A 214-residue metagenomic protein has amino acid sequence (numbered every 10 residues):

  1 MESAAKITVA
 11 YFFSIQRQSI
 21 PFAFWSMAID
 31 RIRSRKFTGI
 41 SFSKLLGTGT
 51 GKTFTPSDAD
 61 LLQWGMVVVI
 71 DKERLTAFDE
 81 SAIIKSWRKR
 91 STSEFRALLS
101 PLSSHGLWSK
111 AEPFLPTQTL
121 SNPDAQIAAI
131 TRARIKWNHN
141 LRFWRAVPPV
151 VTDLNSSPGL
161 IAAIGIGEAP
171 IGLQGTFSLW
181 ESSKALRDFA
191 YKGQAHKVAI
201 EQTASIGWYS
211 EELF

Functional and structural regions predicted by a protein language model:
M1-Q63, K72-F78, R90-L173, A185-K192 (+1 more regions): Short S/T/G/P-rich N-terminal loop/turn motif that feeds into the first structured element of a domain
V69-K72, E181: Extracellular/lumenal glycan-associated surfaces
A82-T92, H196-V198: A common structural junction motif
D188-F189, Q194-E211: Extended hydrophobic/aromatic segments used for targeting, binding, or gating
